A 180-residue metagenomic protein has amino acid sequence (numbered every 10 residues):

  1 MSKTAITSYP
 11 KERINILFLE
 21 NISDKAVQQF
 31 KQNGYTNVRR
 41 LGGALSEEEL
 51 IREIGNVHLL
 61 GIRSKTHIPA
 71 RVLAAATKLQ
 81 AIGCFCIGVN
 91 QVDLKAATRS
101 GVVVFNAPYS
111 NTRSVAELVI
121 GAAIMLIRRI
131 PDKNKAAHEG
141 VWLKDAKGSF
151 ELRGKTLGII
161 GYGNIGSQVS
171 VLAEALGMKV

Functional and structural regions predicted by a protein language model:
M1-V57: N-terminal glycine-/charge-rich "phosphate-binding" loop or analogous flexible N-terminal tail
Y9, D145-V180: Rossmann-like dinucleotide/phosphate-binding beta-alpha-beta segment
N15-L17, G61, G83, G158: Short, well-ordered beta-strand segments
N21-S23, G42-L45, S64-H67, I87-V89 (+1 more regions): Short beta->alpha connector loops
Q28, I51-R52, A70, A74 (+2 more regions): Alpha-helical segments flanking ligand/cofactor-binding loops in enzyme cores
Q29, L118, A122, Q168 (+1 more regions): Rossmann-fold NAD(P)-dependent oxidoreductase module
Q32, G55, A97-R99, A175: Residues at the C-terminal ends
R39, V57-A136, A146-R153: Phosphate/diphosphate ligand-binding glycine-rich loop within oxidoreductases
